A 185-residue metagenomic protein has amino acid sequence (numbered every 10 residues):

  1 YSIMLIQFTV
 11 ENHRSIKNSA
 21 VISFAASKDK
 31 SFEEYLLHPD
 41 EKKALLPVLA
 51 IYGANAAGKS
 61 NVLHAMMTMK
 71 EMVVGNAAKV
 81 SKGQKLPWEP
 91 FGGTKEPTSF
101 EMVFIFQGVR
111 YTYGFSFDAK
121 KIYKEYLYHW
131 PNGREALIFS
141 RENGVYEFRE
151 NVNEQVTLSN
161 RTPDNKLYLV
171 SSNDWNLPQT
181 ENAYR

Functional and structural regions predicted by a protein language model:
M4-T68: Pre-Walker A-like glycine/lysine-rich segment at the N-terminus of P-loop NTPase domains
T9, S23-A25, V103, S116 (+1 more regions): Residues in well-ordered beta-strands of folded domains
V10, F104-F106, H129: Short acidic, glycine-rich loop/turn motifs
S15, F106-R110, N132: Glycine-centered tight beta-turn/hairpin loop motif at sheet-sheet or coil-to-beta transitions
L37-A44, V48-A50, A54, L63-I122: Conserved P-loop NTP-binding catalytic core
T112-R185: Electropositive, glycine-dotted interaction segments that contact anionic polymers or phosphate-rich ligands
